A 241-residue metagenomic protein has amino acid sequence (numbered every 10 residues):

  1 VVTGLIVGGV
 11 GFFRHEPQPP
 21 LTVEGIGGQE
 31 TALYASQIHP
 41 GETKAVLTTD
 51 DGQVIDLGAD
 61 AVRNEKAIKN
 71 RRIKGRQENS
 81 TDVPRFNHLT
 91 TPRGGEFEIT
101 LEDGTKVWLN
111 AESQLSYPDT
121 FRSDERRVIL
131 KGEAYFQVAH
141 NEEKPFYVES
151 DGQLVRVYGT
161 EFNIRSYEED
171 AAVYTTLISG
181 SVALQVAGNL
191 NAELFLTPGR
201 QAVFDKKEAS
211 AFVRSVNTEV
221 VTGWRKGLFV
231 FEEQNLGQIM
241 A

Functional and structural regions predicted by a protein language model:
G4, G8-A241: A residue-level detector for the "anchor" residue at the start of short, highly conserved motifs
